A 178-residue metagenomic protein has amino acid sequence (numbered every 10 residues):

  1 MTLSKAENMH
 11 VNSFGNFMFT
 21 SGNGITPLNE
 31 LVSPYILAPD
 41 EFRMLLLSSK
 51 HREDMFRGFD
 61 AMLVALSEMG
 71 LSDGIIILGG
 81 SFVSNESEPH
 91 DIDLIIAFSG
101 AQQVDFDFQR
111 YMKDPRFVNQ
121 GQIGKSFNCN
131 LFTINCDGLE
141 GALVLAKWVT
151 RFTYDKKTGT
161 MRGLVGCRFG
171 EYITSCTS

Functional and structural regions predicted by a protein language model:
M1-G79, V83-H90, F98-S178: Catalytic core of pol beta-like nucleotidyltransferases
